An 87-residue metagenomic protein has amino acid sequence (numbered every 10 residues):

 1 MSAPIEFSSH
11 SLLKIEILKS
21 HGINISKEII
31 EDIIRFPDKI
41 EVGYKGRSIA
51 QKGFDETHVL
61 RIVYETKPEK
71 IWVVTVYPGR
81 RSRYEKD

Functional and structural regions predicted by a protein language model:
M1-D87: Ribonuclease/tRNase effector modules and their secretory precursors
